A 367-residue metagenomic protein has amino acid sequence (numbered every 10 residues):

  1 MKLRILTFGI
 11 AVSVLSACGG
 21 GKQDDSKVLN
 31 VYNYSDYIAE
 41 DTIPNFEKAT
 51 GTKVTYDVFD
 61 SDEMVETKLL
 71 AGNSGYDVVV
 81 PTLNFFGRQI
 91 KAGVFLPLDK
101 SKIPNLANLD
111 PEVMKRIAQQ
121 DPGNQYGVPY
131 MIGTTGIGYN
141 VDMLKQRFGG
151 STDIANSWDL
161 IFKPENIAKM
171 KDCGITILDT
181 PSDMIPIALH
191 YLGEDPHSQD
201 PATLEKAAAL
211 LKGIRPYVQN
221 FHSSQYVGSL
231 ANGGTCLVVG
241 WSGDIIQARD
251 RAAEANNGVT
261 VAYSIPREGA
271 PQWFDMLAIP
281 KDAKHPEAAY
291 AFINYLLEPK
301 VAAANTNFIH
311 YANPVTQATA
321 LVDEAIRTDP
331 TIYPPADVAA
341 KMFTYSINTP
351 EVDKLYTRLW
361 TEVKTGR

Functional and structural regions predicted by a protein language model:
V14-A17: C-terminal motif of bacterial Sec signal peptides marking the signal peptidase cleavage site
G20-A92: Early extracytoplasmic/lumenal segment of secretory-pathway proteins
G87-T134, I154-F162: Hinge/lid segment of periplasmic solute-binding proteins
I90-L98, K115-I117, D121-N124, Y217 (+2 more regions): Ligand-binding "clamshell"
L96-A107, A255-P271, P280-A283: Short beta-strand->loop
K169, T176-A188, L192-A262: Ligand-binding pocket segment of bilobal, Venus flytrap-like solute-binding proteins
G228, A336-R367: Conserved C-terminal helix/tail region of periplasmic/extracytoplasmic solute-binding proteins
D275, P280-K341: Mature extracytoplasmic/periplasmic domains
